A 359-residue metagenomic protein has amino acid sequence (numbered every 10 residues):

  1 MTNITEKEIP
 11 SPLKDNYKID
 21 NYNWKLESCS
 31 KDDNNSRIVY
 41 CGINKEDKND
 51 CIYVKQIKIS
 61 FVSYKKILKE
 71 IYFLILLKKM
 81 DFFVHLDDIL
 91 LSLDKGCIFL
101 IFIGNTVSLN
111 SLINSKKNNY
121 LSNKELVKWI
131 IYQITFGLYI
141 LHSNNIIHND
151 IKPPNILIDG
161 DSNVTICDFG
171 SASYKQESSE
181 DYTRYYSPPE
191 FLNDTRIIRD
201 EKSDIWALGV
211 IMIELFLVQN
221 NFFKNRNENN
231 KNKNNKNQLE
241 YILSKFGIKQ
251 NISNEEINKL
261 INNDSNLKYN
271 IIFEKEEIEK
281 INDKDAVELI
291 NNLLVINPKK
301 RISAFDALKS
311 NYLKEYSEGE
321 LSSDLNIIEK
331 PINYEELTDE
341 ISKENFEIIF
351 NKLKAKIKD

Functional and structural regions predicted by a protein language model:
I38-N44, K48-K58: Glycine-rich ATP phosphate-binding loop
H85-I98: Short beta-strand micro-motifs within the conserved protein kinase catalytic domain, predominantly in the N-lobe
K95-S108: Conserved short submotifs of the Hanks-type protein kinase catalytic core that shape the nucleotide-binding pocket
I130-I131: Activation segment signature within eukaryotic-like protein kinase domains
H142-I158: Catalytic-loop of the protein kinase fold
D204: Conserved catalytic-loop aspartate of Hanks-type protein kinases
F246-L289: C-terminal lobe substrate-recognition/regulatory segment of protein kinase catalytic domains
G319-D359: C-terminal intrinsically disordered, low-complexity extensions immediately downstream of enzyme catalytic cores
